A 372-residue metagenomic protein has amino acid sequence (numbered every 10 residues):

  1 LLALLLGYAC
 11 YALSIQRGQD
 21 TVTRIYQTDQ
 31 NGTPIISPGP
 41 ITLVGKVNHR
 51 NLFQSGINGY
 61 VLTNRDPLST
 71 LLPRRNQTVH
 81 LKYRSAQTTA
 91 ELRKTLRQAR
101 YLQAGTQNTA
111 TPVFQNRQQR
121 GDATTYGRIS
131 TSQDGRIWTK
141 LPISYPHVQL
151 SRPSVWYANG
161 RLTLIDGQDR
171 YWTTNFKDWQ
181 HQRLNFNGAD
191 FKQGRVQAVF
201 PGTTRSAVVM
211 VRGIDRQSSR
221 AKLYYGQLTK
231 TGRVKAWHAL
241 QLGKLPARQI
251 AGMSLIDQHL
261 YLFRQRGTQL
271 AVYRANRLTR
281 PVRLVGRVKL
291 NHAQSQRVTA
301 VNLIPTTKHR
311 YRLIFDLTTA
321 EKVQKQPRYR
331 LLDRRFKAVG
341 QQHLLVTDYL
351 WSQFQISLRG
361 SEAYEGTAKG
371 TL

Functional and structural regions predicted by a protein language model:
R17-Q27, T70-T88: Conserved "repeat-terminator" motif of extracellular CCP/Sushi domains
V47-R74: Surface-exposed interfaces of beta-sheet-rich extracellular modules
R93-G105, V148-W156, D190-P201, P246-L255 (+2 more regions): Repeated scaffold domains used in trafficking and secretory/extracellular systems, primarily beta-propellers
Q107-V113, G160-L164, T204-V209, Q258-Y261 (+2 more regions): Entry beta-strands of beta-propeller and related beta-repeat scaffolds
N116-D122, G213-S218, R266-Q269, T318-K322 (+1 more regions): Short glycine/acidic-enriched loop and turn motifs that connect beta-strands
Y126-S130, D169-Y171, K222-Y224, Q269-Y273 (+1 more regions): A short loop-to-beta-strand structural motif that recurs across blades of beta-propeller domains
S132, T173, G226-L228, A275 (+2 more regions): Conserved Ser/Thr-centered positions that define the repeating blades of beta-propeller domains
T139-S144, Q180-F186, K235-L242, V282-K289 (+1 more regions): Beta-propeller fold detector
